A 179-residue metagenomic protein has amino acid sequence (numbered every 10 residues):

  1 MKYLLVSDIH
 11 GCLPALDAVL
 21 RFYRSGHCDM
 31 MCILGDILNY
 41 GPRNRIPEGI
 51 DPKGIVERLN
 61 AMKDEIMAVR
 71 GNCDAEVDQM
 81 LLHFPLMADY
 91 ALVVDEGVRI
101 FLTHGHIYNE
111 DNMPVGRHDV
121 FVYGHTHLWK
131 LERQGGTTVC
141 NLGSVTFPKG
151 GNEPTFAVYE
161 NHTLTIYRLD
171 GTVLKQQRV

Functional and structural regions predicted by a protein language model:
M1-L13, C28-C32, V139, P154-L169: Amphipathic repeat-derived elements
K2-D95: Core catalytic region of metal-dependent phosphoesterases/phosphodiesterases, especially metallo-beta-lactamase-like
Y3, L13, L20-R21, V115 (+1 more regions): Catalytic phosphate/metal-binding cores of nucleic-acid and nucleotide-processing enzymes, i.e., regions that mediate
R45-I46, L81, N152-P154, R178: Short aromatic-enriched loop/helix-cap "lid" or pocket-rim segments at secondary-structure transitions that line
A88, E96-F101, H106-Q176: Conserved beta-sheet core of the metallophosphoesterase superfamily
